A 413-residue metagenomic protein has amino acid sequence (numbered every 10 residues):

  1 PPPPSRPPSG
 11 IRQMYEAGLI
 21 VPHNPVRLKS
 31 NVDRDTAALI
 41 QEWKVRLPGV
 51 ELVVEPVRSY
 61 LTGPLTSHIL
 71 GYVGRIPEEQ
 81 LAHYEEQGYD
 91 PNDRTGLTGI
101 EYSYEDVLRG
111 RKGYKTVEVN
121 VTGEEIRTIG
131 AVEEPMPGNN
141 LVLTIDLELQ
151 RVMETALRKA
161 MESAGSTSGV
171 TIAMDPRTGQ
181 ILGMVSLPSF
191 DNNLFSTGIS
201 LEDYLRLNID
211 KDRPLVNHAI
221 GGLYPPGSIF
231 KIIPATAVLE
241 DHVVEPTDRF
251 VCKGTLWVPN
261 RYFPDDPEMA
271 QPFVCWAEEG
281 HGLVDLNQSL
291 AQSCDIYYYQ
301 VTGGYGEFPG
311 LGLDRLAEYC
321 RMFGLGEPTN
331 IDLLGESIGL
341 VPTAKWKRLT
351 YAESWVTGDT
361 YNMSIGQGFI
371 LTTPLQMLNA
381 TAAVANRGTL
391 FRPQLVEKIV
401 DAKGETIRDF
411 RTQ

Functional and structural regions predicted by a protein language model:
P1-L201, L223, P246-V251, G312-M322 (+4 more regions): Periplasmic/cell-envelope proteins involved in peptidoglycan metabolism and beta-lactam response
V119-V132, M136, I145, T171 (+2 more regions): Beta-lactam-recognizing serine transpeptidase/beta-lactamase-like catalytic domain environment
